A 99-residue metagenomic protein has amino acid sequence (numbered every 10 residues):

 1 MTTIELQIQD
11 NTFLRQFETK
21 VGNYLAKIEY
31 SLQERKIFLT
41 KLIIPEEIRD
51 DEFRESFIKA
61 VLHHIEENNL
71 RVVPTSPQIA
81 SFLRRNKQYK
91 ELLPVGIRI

Functional and structural regions predicted by a protein language model:
M1-R49, H64-V73, A80, I97-I99: Non-catalytic substrate-recognition and accessory regions of acyl/acetyltransferase enzymes
R49-H63: Conserved acetyl-CoA-binding loop-helix of GNAT-fold acetyltransferases
P77-I97: Conserved active-site alpha-helix within GNAT-family acetyltransferase domains
